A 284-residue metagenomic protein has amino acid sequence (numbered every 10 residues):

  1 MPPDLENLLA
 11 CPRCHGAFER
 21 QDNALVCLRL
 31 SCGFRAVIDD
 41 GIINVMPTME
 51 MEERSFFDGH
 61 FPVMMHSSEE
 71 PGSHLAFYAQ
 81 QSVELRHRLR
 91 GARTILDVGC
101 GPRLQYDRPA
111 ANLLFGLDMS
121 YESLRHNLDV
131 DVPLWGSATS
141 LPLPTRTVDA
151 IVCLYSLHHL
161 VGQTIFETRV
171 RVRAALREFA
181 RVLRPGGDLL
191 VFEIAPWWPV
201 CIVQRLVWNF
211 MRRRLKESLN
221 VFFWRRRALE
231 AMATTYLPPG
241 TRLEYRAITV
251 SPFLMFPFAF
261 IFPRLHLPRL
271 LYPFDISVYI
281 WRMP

Functional and structural regions predicted by a protein language model:
M1-E6, A10-R13, A17, W208 (+2 more regions): A C-terminal cap/extension of S-adenosyl-L-methionine-dependent methyltransferases that defines the acceptor-substrate
P2-R54: N-terminal auxiliary segments of SAM/dcSAM-dependent transferases
N7-A10, D40-R90, S123: Conserved class I S-adenosyl-L-methionine
L96-S140: Class I SAM-dependent methyltransferase SAM/SAH-binding core
T139-I151: A short acidic, Gly/Pro-enriched loop at the edge of an enzyme's catalytic core that lines a small-molecule cofactor
R169-P185: A short glycine-rich, Lys/Arg-flanked "PGG" loop and its adjoining helix->strand segment in the class I
G186-E193: Conserved beta-strand signature within the Rossmann-like core of class I S-adenosyl-L-methionine
A195, C201-R225: Conserved Class I S-adenosyl-L-methionine
